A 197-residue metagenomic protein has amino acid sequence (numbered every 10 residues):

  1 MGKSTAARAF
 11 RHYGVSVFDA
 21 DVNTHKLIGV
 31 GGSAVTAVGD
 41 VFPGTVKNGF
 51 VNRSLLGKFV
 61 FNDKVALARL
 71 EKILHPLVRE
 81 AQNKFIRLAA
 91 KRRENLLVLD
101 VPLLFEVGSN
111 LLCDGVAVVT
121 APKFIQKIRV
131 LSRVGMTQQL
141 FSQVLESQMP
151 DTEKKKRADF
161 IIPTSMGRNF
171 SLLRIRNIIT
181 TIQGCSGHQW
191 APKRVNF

Functional and structural regions predicted by a protein language model:
M1-V51, F59, L173-F197: Glycine-rich phosphate-binding loop of ATP-dependent small-molecule kinases
Y13, V35-G39, K123-I128, Q138 (+1 more regions): An amphipathic alpha-helix signature
V15-V17, N95-L96, N110, K155 (+1 more regions): Hydrophobic "anchor" residues on beta-strands that sit immediately upstream of conserved functional sites
S16, V22, G115, D159-F160: Well-ordered beta-strand positions
D21, L70, V98, I162 (+1 more regions): Residue-level signal for inorganic ion chemistry
H25-N95: ATP-dependent small-molecule kinase phosphotransfer cores that center on conserved nucleotide phosphate-binding segments
Q82, L111-L112, S132, M136-F197: Small-molecule kinase domains that catalyze NTP-dependent phosphoryl transfer to phosphate-bearing small molecules
N83-R133: ATP-dependent NMP and nucleoside kinases share a basic, alpha-helical "lid"
